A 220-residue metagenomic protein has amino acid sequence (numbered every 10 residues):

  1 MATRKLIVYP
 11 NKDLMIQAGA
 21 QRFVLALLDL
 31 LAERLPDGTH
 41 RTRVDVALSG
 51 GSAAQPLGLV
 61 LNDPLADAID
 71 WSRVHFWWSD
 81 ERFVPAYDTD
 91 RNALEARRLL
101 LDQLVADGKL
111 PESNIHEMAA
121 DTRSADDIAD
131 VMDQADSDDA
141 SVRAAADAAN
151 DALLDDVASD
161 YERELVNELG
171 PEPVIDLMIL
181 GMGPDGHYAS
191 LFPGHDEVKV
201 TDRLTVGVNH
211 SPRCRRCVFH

Functional and structural regions predicted by a protein language model:
M1-V46, D155, D160: N-terminal glycine-/serine-/threonine-rich phosphate-binding loop
A2, I69-D176: Ligand-binding beta-strand-loop-alpha-helix segment within the catalytic cores of soluble metabolic enzymes
A20-A32, N62, R97-L101, E162-L169: Generic structural signal for well-ordered alpha-helical scaffold segments
D45-S49, W77-D80: Short glycine-rich or small-residue beta-strand-to-loop segments that form or flank ligand, phosphate, metal/Fe-S
L48-A53, L180-P184: Glycine-rich beta-strand-to-loop/alpha-helix junction loops that act as flexible
A53-L57, H187-S190: Short glycine/serine/threonine-rich phosphate/pyrophosphate-binding segments that cradle anionic phosphate groups
L59-D70, L94-R98, P193-D202: A glycine- and small-aliphatic-rich helix-loop capping segment at beta-alpha/alpha-beta transitions that lines
M178-H220: Class I SAM-dependent methyltransferase SAM-binding "motif I" and its flanking Rossmann-like core
